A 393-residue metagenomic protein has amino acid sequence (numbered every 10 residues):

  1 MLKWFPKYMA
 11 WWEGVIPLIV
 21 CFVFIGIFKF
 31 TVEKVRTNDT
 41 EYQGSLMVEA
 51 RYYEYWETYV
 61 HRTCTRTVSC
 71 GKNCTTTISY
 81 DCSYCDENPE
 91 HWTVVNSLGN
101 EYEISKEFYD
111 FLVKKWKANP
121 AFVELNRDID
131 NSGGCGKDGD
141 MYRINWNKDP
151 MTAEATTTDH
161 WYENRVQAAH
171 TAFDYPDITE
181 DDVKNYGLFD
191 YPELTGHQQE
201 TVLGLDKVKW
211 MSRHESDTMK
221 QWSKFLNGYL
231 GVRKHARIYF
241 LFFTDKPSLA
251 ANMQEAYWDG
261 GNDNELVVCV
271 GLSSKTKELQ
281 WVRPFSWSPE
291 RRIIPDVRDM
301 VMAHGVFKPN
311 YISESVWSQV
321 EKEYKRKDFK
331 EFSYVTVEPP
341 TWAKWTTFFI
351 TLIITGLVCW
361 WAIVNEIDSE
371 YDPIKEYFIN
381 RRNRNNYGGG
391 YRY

Functional and structural regions predicted by a protein language model:
M1-L249, A256-N264, K275-T276, S288-Y393: A structural boundary signal for the start of the first folded domain, especially the loop/turn and N-capping region
G271-L272: Short beta-strand and adjacent turn/loop elements
K277-F285: Amphipathic coiled-coil signal-relay and dimerization helices
